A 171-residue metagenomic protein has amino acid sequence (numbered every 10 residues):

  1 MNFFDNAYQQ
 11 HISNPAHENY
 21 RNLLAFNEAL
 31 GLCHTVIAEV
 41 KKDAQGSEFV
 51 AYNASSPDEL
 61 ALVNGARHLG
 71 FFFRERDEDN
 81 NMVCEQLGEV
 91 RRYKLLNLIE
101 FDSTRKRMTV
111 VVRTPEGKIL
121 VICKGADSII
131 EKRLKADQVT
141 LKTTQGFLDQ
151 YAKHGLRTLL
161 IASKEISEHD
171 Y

Functional and structural regions predicted by a protein language model:
M1-Y171: Conserved cytosolic headpiece of P-type ATPases
